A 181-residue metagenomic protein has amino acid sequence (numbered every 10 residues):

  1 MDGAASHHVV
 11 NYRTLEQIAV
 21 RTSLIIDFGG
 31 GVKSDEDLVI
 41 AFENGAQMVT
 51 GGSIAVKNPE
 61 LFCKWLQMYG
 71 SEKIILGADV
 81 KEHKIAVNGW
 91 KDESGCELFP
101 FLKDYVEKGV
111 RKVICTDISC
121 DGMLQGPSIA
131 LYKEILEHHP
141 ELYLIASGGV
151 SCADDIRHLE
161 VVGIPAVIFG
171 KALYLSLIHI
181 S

Functional and structural regions predicted by a protein language model:
M1, D27-V32, G51-S53, Y143-S151 (+1 more regions): Glycine-rich beta-strand-to-loop/alpha-helix junction loops that act as flexible
M1-N11, T116-Q125: Glycine-rich, proline-tolerant flexible connector loops at the mouths of alpha/beta enzymes
H8-D27, W65-G77, G126-A146, S151: Alpha-helix-loop-beta-strand connector modules within alpha/beta enzyme cores
V10-Q67: Glycine/small-residue-rich loop that forms an oxyanion/phosphate-binding "nest" at active or ligand-binding sites
D27, K33-N44, Y132-H139, G149-P165: Catalytic cores of alpha/beta
A41, L76, V113, L159 (+1 more regions): Conserved, mostly hydrophobic/aromatic
M48-C120: Conserved anion-binding
I178-I180: Conserved small/polar residues in nucleotide/adenosyl-binding loops
